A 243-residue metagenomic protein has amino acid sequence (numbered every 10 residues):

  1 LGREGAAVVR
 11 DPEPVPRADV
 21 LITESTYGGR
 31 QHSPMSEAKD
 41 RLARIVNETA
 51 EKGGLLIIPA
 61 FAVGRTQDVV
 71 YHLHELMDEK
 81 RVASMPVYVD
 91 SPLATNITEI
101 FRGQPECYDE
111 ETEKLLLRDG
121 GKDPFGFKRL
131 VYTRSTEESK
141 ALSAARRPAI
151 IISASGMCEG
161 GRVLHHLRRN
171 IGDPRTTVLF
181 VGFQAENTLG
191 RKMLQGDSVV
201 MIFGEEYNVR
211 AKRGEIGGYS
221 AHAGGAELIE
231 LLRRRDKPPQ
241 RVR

Functional and structural regions predicted by a protein language model:
L1, S25-T26, F61-V63, P92-L93 (+3 more regions): Active-site metal-binding loops of divalent metal-dependent hydrolases
L1-D68, H74-R81, P86: His/Asp/Glu-rich metal-coordinating catalytic cores of metallo-dependent phosphodiesterases/hydrolases acting on
A6-I22, E106-E113, Q184-N208: Short, compositionally biased "basic patch" segments
E37-A38, H72-L76, R102-Y108, M193-D197: Short secondary-structure boundary/capping segments
G64-R65, P86-G103: Short, conserved secondary-structure transition motifs
D68-H72, I100, H166: Alpha-helical scaffold elements adjacent to nucleotide-binding pockets in ATP/GTP-utilizing enzyme cores
H74-D78, L117-R243: C-terminal regulatory/interaction regions
E79-P92, E111-G121: Acidic, His- and aromatic-enriched active-site or binding-groove loops in soluble protein domains that engage sugars
